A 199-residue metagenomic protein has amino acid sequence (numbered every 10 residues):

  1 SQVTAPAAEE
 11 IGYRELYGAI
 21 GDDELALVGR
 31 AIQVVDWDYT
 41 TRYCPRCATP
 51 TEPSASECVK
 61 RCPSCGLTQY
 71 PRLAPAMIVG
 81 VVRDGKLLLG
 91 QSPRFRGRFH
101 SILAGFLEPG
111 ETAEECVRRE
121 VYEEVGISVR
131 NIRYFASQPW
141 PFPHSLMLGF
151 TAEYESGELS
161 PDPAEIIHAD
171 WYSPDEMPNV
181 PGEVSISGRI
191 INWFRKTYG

Functional and structural regions predicted by a protein language model:
S1-T41, E52-P53, R96-H100, F142 (+1 more regions): Nudix hydrolase/Nudix homology domain
R30-V82: Cys/His-rich short segments
V35-Y39, P71, S92-R94, E108-A113: Short, contiguous, pocket-lining structural segments that sit at or immediately flank catalytic/ligand-binding sites
T51, L107, V129, Y154 (+2 more regions): Hydrophobic pocket-lining residues within nucleotide cofactor-binding pockets
V59-I102, F106, S128-V129, A152: N-terminal strand-loop-strand
M77, L146-L148, I167: Change "...and in nucleic-acid phosphodiester-cleaving endonucleases..." to "...and in nucleic-acid processing enzymes
S101-A136, F150, E158: The catalytic Nudix box helix
Q138-P161: Active-site-adjacent beta-strand/loop module that shapes the phosphate/pyrophosphate-binding cleft
